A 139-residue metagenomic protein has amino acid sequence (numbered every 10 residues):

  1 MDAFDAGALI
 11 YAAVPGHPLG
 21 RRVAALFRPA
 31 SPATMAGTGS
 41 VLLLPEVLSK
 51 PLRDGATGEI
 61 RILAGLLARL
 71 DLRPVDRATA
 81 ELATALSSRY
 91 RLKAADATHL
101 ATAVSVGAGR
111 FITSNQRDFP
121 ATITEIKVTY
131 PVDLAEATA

Functional and structural regions predicted by a protein language model:
M1, L44, L100-A139: Acidic, PIN/NYN-like endoribonuclease modules and their adjacent C-terminal/linker elements
M1-T38, P51-I62, T129-Y130, L134-A139: Short, well-structured N-terminal submotif of metal-dependent ribonuclease cores
G7-A8, L42, A78, R117: Alpha-helix/helix-capping structural signal
A24, D71-R117: Active-site neighborhoods of divalent-metal-dependent phosphate/nucleic-acid chemistry enzymes
P32-T34, L66-L70, R89: Structured helix-beta-strand junction loops
V41, D76, V132: Residues at the C-termini of beta-strands that transition into short coil/loop
G58-I60, L67-D76: Helix-adjacent hinge/juxtasegments
